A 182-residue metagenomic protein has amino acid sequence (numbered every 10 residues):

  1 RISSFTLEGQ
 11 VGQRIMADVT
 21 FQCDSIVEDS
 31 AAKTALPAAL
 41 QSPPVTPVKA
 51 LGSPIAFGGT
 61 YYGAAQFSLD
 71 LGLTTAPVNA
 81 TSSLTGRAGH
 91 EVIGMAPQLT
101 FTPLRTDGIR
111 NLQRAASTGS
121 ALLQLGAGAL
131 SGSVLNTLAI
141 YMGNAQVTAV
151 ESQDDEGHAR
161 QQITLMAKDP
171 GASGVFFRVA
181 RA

Functional and structural regions predicted by a protein language model:
R1-A182: Signature of extracytoplasmic/envelope-associated structural regions
